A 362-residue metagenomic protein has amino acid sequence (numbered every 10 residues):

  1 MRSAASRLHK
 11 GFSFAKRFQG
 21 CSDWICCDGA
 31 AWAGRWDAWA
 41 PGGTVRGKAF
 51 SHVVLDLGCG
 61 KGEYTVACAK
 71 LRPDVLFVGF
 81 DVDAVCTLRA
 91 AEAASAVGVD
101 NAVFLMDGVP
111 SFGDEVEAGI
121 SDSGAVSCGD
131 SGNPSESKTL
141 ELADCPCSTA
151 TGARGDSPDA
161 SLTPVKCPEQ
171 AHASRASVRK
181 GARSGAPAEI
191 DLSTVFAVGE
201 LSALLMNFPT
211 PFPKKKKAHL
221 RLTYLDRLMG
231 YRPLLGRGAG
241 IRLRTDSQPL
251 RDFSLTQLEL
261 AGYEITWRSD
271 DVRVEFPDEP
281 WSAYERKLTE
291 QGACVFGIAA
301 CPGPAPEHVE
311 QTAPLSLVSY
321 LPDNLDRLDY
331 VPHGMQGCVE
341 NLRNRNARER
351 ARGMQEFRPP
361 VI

Functional and structural regions predicted by a protein language model:
M1-F50, T266-I362: SAM/dcSAM-binding transferase cores
G58: Conserved S-adenosyl-L-methionine
G62-V66: Glycine-rich SAM-binding Motif I of class I
D83: Conserved SAM/SAH-binding beta-strand->alpha-helix loop
A90: Conserved SAM-binding loop
A94-I120, R179-V198: S-adenosyl-L-methionine
T223-R237: A short glycine-rich, Lys/Arg-flanked "PGG" loop and its adjoining helix->strand segment in the class I
R237-T245: Conserved beta-strand signature within the Rossmann-like core of class I S-adenosyl-L-methionine
